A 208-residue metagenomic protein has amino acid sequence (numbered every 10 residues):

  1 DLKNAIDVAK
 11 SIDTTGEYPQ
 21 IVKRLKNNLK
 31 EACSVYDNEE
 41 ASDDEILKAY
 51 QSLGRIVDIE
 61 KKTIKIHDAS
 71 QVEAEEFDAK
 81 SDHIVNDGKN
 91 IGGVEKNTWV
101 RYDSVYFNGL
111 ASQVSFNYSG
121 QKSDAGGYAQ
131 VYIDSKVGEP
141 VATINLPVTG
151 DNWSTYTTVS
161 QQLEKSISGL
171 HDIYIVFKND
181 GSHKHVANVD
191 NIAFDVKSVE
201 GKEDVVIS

Functional and structural regions predicted by a protein language model:
D1-H67, V199-S208: Beta-rich interaction/scaffold domains
D58-S208: Extracytoplasmic
